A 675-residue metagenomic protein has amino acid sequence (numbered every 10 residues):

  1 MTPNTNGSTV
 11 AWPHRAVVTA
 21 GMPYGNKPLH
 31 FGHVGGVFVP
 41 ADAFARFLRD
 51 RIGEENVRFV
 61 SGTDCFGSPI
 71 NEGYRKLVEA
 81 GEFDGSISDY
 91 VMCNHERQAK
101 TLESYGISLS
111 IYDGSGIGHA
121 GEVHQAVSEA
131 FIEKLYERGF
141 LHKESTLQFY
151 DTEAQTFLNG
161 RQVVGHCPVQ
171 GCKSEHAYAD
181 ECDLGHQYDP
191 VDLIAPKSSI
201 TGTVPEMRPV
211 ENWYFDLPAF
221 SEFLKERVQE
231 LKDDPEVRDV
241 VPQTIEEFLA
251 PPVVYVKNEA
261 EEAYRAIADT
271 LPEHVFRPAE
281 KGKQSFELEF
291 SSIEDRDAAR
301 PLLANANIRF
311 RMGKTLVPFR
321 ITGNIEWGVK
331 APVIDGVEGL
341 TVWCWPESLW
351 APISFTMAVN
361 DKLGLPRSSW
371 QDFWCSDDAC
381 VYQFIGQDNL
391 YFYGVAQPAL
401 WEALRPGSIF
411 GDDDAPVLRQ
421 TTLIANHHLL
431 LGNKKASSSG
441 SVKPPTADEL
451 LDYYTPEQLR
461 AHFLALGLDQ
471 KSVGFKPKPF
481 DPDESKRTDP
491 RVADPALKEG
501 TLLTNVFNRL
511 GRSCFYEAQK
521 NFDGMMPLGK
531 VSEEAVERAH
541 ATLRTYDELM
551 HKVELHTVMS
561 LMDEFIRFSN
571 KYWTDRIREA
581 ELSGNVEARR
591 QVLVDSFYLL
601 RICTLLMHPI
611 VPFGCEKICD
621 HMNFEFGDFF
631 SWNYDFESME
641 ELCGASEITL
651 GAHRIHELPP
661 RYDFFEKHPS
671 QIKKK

Functional and structural regions predicted by a protein language model:
M1-P13, L77, E144-F149, Q162-G185 (+7 more regions): Basic, alpha-helical terminal appendages of large translation-related enzymes
T2-I52, R58-S61, C65, A126 (+3 more regions): Structured secondary-structure scaffolds
A43, D89-K100, A130, L502 (+3 more regions): A non-catalytic, amphipathic alpha-helix used as a structural packing/dimerization or gating element in enzyme scaffolds
G73-M92: A charged helix-plus-loop insertion that forms the helical arch/lid used to bind and gate nucleic-acid substrates
R97-Y178, F220-S221, K225-D233: A broadly conserved sequence feature marking short terminus-proximal activation segments in nucleic acid-centric
L158, S174-A177, Y188-D189, V204-M207: Cys/His-rich microdomains that often coordinate metals
R161-G171, E175, K435, F480-L503 (+1 more regions): Extended, non-catalytic structural segments that build the interaction scaffolds of large macromolecular assemblies
L390, D469, D481, D489 (+4 more regions): Active-site-proximal binding-pocket segments
